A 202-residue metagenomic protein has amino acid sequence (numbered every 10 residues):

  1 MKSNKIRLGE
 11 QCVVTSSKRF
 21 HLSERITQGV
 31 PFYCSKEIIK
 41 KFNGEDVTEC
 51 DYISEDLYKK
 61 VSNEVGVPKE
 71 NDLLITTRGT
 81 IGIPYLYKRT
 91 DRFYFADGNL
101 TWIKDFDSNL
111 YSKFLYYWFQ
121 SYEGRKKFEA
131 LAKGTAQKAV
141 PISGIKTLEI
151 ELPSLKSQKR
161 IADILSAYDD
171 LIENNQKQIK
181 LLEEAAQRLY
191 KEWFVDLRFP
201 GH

Functional and structural regions predicted by a protein language model:
M1-L22, T147-H202: Non-catalytic DNA-recognition/assembly elements of restriction-modification systems
I6-I150: DNA target-recognition domains and sequence-specific DNA-contacting regions of bacterial/archaeal
